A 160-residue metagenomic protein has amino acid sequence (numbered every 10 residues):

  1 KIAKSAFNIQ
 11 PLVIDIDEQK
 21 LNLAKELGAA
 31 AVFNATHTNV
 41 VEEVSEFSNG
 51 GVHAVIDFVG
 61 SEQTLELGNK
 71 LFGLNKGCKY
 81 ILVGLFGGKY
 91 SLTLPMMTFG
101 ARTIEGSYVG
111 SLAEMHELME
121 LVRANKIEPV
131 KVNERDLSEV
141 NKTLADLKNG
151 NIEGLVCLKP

Functional and structural regions predicted by a protein language model:
K1-T38, E42-E43: Mid-domain Rossmann-like dinucleotide-binding core that forms the NAD(H)/NADP(H) cofactor-binding site
H37, V59-G60, G84-L85: Short glycine-/small-residue-rich Rossmann-like dinucleotide-binding loops
E46-G50: Glycine-rich phosphate-binding loop signature in dinucleotide/nucleotide-binding domains
H53-I56: N-terminal Rossmann-like NAD(P) cofactor-binding module of classical short-chain dehydrogenase/reductase
F58-E66: Beta-loop-alpha module in the N-terminal Rossmann-like domain of NAD(P)-dependent dehydrogenases, especially those
E66-K70, L112-P160: C-terminal hydrophobic helical "lid"/dimerization subdomain of Rossmann-like NAD(P)H-dependent oxidoreductases
L74-K89, I104-E105: ADP-ribose/adenylate-binding Rossmann-like module
G84-G100, L112-M119: Rossmann-fold NAD(P)-binding glycine/threonine-rich loop
